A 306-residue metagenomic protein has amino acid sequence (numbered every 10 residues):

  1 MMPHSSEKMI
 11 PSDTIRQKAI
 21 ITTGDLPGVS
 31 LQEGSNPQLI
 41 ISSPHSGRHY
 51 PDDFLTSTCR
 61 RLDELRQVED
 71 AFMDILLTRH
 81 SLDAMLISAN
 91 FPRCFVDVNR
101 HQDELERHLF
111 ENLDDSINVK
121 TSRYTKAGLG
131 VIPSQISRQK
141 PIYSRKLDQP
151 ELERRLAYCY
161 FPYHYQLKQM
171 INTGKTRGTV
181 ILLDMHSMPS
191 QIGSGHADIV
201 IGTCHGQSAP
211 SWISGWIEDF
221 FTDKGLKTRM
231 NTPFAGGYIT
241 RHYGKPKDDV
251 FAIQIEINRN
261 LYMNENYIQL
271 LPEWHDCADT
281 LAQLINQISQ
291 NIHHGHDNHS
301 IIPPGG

Functional and structural regions predicted by a protein language model:
M2-L182, S187-G306: N-terminal catalytic or cofactor-binding beta/alpha core of small enzyme domains
